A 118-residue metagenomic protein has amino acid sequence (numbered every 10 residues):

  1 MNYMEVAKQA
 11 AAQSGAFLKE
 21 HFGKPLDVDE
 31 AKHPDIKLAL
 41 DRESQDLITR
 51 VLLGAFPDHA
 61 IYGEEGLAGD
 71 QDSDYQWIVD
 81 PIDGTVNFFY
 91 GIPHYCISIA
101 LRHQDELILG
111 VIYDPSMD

Functional and structural regions predicted by a protein language model:
M1-I82: N-terminal subdomain of lithium-sensitive/metallo-dependent phosphomonoesterases centered on the IMPase/IPPase/PAP
Q71-D118: DPxDG-like acidic metal-binding loop motif
